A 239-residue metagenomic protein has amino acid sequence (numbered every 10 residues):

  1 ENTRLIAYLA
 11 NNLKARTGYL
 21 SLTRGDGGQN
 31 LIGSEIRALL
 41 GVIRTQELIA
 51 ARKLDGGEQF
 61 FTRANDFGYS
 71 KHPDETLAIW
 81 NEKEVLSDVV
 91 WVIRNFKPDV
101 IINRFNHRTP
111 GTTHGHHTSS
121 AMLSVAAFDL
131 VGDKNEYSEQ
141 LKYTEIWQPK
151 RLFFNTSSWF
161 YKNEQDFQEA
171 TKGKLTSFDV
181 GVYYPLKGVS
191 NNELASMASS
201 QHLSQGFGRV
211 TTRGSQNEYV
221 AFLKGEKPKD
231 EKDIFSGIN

Functional and structural regions predicted by a protein language model:
E1-N95, T118, V125-D129: Active-site rim/loop-helix segments in enzyme catalytic domains that contact anionic ligands
E75-T76, E82-N239: Metal-dependent de-N-acetylase/amidase catalytic core
